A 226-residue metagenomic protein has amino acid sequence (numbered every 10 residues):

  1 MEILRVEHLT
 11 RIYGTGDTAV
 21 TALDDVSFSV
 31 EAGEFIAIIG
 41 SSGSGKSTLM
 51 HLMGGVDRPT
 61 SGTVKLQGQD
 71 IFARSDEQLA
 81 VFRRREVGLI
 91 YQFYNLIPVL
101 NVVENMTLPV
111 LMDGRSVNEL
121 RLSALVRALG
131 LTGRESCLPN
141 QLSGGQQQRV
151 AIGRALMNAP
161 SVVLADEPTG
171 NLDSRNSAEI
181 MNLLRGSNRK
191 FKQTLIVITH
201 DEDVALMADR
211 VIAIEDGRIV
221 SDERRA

Functional and structural regions predicted by a protein language model:
E2-I214, I219: ABC family nucleotide-binding domain
R218-A226: Conserved beta-strand-loop-alpha-helix hinge in the C-terminal portion of ABC ATPase nucleotide-binding domains
